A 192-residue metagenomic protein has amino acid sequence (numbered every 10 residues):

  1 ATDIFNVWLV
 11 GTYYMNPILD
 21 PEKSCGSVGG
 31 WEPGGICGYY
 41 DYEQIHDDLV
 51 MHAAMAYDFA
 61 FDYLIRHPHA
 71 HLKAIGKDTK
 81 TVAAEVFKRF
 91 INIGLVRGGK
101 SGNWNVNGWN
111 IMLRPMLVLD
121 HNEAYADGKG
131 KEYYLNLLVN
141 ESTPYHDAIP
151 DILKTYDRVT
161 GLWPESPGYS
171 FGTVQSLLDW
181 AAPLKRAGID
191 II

Functional and structural regions predicted by a protein language model:
A1-I192: Aromatic-lined, polymer-binding surfaces characteristic of secreted/periplasmic polysaccharide-degrading enzymes
